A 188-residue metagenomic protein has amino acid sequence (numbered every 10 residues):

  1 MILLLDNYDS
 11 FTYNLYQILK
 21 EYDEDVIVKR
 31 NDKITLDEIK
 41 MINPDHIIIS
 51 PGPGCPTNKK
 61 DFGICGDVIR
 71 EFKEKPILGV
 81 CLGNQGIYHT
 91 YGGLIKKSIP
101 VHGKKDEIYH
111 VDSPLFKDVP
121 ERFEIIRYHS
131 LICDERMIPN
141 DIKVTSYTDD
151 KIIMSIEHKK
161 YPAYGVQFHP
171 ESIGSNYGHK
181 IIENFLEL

Functional and structural regions predicted by a protein language model:
I2, Y16-G79: Flexible gly/pro-rich beta->alpha loop and the following alpha-helix that scaffold active-site loops
D6, C81: Conserved G/P- and acidic residue-centered "switch" motifs that form tight phosphate/ATP-binding loops in soluble
D9: Glycine-rich NAD(P) Rossmann-fold beta1-alpha1 loop
T12: Active-site-adjacent helical/loop segments in soluble small-molecule enzymes
G63-E71, K75-L78, Q85-Y164, F168-K180 (+1 more regions): Pocket-forming structural segment of enzyme catalytic cores
